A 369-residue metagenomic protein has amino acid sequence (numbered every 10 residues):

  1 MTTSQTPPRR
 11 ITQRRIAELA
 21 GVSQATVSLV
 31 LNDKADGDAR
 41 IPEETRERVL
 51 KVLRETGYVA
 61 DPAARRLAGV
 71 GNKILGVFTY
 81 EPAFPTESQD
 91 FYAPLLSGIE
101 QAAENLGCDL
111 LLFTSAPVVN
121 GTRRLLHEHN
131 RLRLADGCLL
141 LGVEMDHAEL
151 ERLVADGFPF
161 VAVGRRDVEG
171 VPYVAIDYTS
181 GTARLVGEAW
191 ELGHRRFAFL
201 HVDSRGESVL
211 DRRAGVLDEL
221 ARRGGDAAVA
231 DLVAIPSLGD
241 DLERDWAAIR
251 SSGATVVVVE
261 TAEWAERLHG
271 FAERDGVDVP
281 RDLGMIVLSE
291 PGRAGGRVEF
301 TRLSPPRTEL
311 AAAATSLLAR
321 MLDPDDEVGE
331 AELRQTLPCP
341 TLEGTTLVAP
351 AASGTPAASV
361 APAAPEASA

Functional and structural regions predicted by a protein language model:
M1-P8, V70, I74-G187, E191 (+4 more regions): Alpha-helical recognition/docking segments in bacterial nutrient-uptake and carbohydrate-utilization systems
M1-V70, A361-A369: N-terminal helix-turn-helix DNA-binding module of bacterial transcription factors
V52, G98-A102, R152, D211-R223 (+1 more regions): Alpha-helical structural signal in soluble globular domains
P82-P94, F113-T122, V174-R184, L200-D245 (+4 more regions): Hinge/beta->alpha junction and helix N-cap segments in small-molecule ligand-binding domains
R196, A227-V229, V279-G284: Short acidic capping loops at alpha-helix termini that bridge into adjacent secondary structure
E243-G354, E366-A369: Flexible loop/turn connectors
